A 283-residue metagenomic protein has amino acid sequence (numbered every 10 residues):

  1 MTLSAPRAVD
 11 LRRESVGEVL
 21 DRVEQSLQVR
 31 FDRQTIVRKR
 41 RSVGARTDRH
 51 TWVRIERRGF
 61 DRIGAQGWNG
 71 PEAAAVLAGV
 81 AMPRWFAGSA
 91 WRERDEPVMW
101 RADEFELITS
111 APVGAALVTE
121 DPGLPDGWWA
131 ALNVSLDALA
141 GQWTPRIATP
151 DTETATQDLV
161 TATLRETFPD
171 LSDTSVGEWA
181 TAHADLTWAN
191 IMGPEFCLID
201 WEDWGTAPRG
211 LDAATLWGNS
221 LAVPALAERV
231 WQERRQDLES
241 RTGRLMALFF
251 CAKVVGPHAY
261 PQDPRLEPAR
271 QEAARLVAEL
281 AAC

Functional and structural regions predicted by a protein language model:
M1-R30, R38, Q271-C283: Actinobacteria-biased recognition of intrinsically disordered, low-complexity terminal regions
R13-S26, W52-E104, A111, T119-A138: A conserved alpha-helical element in kinase catalytic cores
T35: Protein kinase glycine-rich loop
R41-R46: Conserved ATP phosphate-binding architecture of protein kinases
D126-W128, L132, A138-A184: An alpha-helical support segment within catalytic cores of ATP-dependent transferases
A180-D185, N190, E195, D200: Conserved catalytic-loop position in the HRD/HxD motif
G193-E233: Active-site Asp-x-Gly
W217-C283: A conserved long alpha-helix in the C-terminal portion of kinase-like catalytic domains
